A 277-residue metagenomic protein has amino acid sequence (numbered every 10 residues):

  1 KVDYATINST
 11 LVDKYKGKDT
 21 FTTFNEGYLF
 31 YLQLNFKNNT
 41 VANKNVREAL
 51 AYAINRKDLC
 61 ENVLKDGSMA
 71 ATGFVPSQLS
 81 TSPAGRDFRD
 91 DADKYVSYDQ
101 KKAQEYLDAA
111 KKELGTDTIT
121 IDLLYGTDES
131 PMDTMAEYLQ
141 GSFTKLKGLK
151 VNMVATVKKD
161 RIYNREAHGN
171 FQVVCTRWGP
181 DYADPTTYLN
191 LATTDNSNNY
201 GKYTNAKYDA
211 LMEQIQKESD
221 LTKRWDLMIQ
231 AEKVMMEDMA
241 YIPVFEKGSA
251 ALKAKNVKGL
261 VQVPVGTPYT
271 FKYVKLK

Functional and structural regions predicted by a protein language model:
K1-N38, E61-N62: Extracellular/periplasmic solute-recognition and catalytic clefts
A5-T10, F24-Y28, A155-K159, F171-T186: Ligand-binding clamshell of periplasmic/extracellular solute-binding protein-like
G27-L29, A70, T118, M239: Extracytoplasmic
K37-V46, E113-L114, Q216-E218: Short helix-loop capping/hinge motifs at secondary-structure junctions, enriched in acidic/polar residues
A53-A84, P131-Q140, N164-K277: Detector for C-terminal structural segments
A70-A109, E129-M132: Structural transition elements
D108-P180, S249: Ligand/substrate-recognition segments at binding pockets and active sites
